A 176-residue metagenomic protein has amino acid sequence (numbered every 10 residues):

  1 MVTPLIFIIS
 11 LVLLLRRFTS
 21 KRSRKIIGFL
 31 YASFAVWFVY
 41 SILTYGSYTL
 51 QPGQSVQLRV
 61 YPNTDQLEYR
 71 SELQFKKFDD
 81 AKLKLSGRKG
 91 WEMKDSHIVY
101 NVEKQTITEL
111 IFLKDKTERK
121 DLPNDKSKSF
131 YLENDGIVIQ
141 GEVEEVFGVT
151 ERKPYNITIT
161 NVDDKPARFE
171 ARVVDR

Functional and structural regions predicted by a protein language model:
V2-T3, L15, S20-R176: Acidic, Ser/Thr/Pro
P4-V12: Hydrophobic cores of alpha-helical transmembrane segments in multi-pass inner/ER membrane proteins, independent
